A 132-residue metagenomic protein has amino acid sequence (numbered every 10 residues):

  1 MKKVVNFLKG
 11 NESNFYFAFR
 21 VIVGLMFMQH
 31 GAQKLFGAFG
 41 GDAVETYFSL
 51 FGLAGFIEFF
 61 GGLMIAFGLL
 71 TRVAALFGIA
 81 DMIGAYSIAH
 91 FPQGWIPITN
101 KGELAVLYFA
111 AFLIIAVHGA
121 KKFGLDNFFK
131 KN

Functional and structural regions predicted by a protein language model:
M1-F36, F51-A54, F60, F67-N132: Extended, low-polarity transmembrane helix blocks
L35-A43: Membrane-interface helix-loop junction between the first two transmembrane segments
D42-G52: Perimembrane loop-to-helix junctions flanking transmembrane segments
